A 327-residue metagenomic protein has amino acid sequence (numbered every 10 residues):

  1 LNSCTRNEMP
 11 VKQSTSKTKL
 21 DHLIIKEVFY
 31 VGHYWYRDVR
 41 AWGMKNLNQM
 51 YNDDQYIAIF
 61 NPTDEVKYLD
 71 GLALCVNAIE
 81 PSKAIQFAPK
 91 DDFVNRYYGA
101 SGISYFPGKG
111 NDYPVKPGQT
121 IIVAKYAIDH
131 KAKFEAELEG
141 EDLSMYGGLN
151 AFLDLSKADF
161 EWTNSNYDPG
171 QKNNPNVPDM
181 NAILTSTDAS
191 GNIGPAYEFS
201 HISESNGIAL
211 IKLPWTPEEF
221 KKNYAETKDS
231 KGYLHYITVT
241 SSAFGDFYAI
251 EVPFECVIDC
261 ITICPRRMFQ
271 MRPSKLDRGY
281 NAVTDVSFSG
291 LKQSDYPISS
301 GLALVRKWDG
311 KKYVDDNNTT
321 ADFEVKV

Functional and structural regions predicted by a protein language model:
M9-K83, N164, Q171-Y233, T240 (+1 more regions): A structural motif detector for short, solvent-exposed N-terminal "entry" segments of globular domains
N52-Y56, L69-G71, G110-D112, G118-T120 (+3 more regions): Extracellular structured ligand-interaction cores
D70-L72, A84-F87, K133-L138: Short, solvent-exposed loop/turn and secondary-structure capping segments
A88-F134: Intrinsically disordered, low-complexity Pro/Gly/Ser/Thr-rich segments with frequent PxxP/GP/PP motifs and embedded
D142-D295, S299: Acidic, glycine-rich loop-and-strand cores that form catalytic or ligand-binding grooves in diverse globular domains
D285-V327: C-terminal functional modules
